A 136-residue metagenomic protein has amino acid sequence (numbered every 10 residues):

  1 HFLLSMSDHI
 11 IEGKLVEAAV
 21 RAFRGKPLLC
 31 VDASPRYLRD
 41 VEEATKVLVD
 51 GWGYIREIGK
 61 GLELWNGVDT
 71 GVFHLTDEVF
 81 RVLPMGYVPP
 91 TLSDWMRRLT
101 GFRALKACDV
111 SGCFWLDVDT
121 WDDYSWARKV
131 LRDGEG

Functional and structural regions predicted by a protein language model:
F2-L3: Short aromatic/hydrophobic "clamp" motif used to bind/position activated sugar donors
M6-I10: The conserved acidic donor/metal-binding loop of glycosyltransferases
E12-P90: Conserved core of the sugar-phosphate nucleotidyltransferase
L64-G136: Conserved alpha/beta core of the MobA/IspD/sugar-nucleotide pyrophosphorylase nucleotidyltransferase superfamily
